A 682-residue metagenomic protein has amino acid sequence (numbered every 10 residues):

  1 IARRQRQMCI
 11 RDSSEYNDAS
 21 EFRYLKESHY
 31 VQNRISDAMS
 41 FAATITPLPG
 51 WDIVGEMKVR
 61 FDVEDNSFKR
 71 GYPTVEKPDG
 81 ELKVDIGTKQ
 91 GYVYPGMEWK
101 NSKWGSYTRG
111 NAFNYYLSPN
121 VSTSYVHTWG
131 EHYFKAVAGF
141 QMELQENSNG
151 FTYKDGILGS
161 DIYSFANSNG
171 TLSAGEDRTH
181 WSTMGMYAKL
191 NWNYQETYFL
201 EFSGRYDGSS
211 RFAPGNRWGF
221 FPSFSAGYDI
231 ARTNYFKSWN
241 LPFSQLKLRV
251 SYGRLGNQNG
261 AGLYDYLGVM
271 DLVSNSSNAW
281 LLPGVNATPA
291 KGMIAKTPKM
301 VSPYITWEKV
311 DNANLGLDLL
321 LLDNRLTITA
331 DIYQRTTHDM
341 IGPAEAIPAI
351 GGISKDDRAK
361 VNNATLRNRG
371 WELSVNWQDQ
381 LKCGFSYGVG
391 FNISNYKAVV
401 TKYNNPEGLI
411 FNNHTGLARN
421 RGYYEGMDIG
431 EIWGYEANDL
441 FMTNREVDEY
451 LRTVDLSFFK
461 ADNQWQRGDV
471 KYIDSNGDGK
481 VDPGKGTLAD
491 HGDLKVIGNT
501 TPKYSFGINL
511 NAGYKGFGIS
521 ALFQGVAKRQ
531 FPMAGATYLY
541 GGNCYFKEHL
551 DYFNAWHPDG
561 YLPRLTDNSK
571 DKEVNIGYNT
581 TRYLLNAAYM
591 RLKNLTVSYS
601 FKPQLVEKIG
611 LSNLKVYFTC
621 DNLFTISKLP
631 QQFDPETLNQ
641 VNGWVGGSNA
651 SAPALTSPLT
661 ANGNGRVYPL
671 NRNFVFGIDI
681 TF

Functional and structural regions predicted by a protein language model:
I1, F224, K528-F531: Beta-rich nucleic-acid/ligand-interaction surfaces
I1-R6, I10: Single conserved hydrophobic/aromatic residue that forms the stacking wall/gate of nucleotide- or nucleobase-binding
S14-R70, E81-G87, G96-E425, N579-F682: Extracellular/periplasmic, surface-exposed regions of secreted and cell-surface proteins
S67-Y92, S164, P289-P298, T336-N363 (+4 more regions): Surface-exposed, extracytoplasmic segments of Gram-negative outer-membrane nutrient-acquisition systems
S223-S225, G390, N509-N511, S520-L522: Predominantly transmembrane beta-strands of Gram-negative outer membrane beta-barrel pores used for transport
T501-S505, A512, L592: Short, well-structured alpha-helical interface segments that form or flank functional binding sites
